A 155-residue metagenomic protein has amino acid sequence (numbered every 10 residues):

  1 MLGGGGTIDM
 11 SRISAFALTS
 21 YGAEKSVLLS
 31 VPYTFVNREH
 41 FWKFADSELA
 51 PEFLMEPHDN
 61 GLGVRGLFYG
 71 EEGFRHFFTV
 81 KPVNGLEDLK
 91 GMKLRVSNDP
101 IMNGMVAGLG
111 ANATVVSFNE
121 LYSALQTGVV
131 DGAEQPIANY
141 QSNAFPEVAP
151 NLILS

Functional and structural regions predicted by a protein language model:
M1-H40, L49, M55-S155: N-terminal secretory/targeting leader peptides
K43: Short beta-strand-centered segments that line the small-molecule binding cleft or hinge of alpha/beta clamshell
